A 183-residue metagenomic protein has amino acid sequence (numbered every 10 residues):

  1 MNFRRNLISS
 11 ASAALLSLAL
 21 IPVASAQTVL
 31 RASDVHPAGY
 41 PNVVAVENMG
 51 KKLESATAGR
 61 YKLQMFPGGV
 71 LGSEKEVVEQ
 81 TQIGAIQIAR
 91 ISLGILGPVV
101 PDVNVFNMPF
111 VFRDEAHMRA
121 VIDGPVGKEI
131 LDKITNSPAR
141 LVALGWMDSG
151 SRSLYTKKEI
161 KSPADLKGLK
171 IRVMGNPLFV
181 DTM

Functional and structural regions predicted by a protein language model:
M1-A14: Bacterial N-terminal signal peptides that target proteins for export
L20-A26: Sec/Tat signal peptide C-region and signal peptidase I cleavage site
V29, R60-Q64, K170: Residues at or immediately flanking beta-strands
R31-N48, G68-S73: Extracytoplasmic "Venus flytrap"
G39-Q64, L178-T182: Short, polar/charged alpha-helical segment
N48, S55-A56, K62-T81, A85-I88 (+1 more regions): Extracytoplasmic small-molecule ligand-binding "clamshell" domains of the periplasmic binding protein/Venus flytrap
K51, Q82, S92-M183: Contiguous mixed-secondary-structure segments that line small-molecule binding/active-site clefts of soluble domains
